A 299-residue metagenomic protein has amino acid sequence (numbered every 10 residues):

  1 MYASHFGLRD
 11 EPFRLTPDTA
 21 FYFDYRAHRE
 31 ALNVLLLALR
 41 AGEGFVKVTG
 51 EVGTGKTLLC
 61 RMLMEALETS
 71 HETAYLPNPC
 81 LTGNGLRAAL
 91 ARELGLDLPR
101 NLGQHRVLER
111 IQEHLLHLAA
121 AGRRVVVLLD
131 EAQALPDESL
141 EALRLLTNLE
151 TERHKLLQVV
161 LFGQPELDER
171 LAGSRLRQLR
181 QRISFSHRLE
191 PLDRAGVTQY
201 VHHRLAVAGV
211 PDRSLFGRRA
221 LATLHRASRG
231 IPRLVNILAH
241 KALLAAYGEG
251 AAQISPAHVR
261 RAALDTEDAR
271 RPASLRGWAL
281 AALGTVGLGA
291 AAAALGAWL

Functional and structural regions predicted by a protein language model:
M1-G42, G289-L299: A short, basic N-terminal segment
E11, S70-E72, L81-R100: Conserved NTP-binding/hydrolysis module of P-loop NTPases
A20, H114-S139, L143: Conserved P-loop NTPase "ATPase switch" module shared by AAA+ and STAND
V34-A38, H105-R124: Conserved alpha-helical scaffold flanking the Walker A/P-loop in AAA+ ATPase domains
G42-M62, P79: Walker A/P-loop nucleotide-binding motif
T49, V126-D130, L157-Q164: Structural recognition of the conserved hydrophobic beta-strand(s) that form the central parallel beta-sheet of P-loop
L96-D97, L116-A121, V126, L149-E152 (+4 more regions): Helix-loop-helix "sensor" segment of P-loop NTPases
P211, G217-L299: C-terminal alpha-helical "lid" subdomain
